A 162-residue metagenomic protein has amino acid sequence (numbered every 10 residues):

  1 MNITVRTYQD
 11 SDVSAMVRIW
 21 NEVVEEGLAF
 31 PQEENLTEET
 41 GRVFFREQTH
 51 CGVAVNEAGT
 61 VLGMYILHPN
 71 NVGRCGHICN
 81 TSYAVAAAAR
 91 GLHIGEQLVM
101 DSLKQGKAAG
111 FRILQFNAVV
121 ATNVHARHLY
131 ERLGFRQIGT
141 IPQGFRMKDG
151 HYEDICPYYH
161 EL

Functional and structural regions predicted by a protein language model:
M1, Y83, I141, D149-L162: Terminal substrate-recognition subdomain of acyl/acetyltransferases
N2-M16: A short beta-loop-alpha structural element at the N-terminal edge of CoA-dependent acyl/N-acetyltransferase catalytic
Y8, V85, V119: Hydrophobic adenine-recognition pocket in adenosine-nucleotide-binding enzymes
A29-A88, V99-M100, Q105, E161-L162: Acetyl-CoA-dependent GNAT
G91-G106, R127-R132: Conserved acetyl-CoA-binding loop-helix of GNAT-fold acetyltransferases
G106-V119: Conserved GNAT acetyl-CoA-binding A-motif
F116-A126, G144-K148: Conserved beta-strand-loop-alpha-helix junction that forms the acyl-donor binding cleft
E131-T140: Conserved acetyl-CoA-binding loop of GNAT-fold acetyltransferases
